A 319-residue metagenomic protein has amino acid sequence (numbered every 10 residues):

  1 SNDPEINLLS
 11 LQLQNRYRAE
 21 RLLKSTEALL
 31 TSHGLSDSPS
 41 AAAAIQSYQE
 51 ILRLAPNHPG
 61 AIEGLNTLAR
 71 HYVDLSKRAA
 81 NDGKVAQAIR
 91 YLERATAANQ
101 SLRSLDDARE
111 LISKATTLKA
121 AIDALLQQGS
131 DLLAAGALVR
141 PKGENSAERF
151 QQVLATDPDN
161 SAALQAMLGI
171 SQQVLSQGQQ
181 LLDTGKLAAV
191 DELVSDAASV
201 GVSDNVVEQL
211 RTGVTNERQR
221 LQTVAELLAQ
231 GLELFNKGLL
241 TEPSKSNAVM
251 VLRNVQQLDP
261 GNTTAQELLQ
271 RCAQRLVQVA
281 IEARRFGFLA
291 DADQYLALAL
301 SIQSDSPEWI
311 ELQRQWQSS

Functional and structural regions predicted by a protein language model:
N2-D3, H58, L102, N160 (+3 more regions): Residue-level recognition of tetratricopeptide repeat
Q12-L29, T67-D82, L111-D131, G169-T184 (+3 more regions): Alpha-helical linker/edge segments of TPR/alpha-solenoid repeat scaffolds and analogous pre-/post-domain helices
